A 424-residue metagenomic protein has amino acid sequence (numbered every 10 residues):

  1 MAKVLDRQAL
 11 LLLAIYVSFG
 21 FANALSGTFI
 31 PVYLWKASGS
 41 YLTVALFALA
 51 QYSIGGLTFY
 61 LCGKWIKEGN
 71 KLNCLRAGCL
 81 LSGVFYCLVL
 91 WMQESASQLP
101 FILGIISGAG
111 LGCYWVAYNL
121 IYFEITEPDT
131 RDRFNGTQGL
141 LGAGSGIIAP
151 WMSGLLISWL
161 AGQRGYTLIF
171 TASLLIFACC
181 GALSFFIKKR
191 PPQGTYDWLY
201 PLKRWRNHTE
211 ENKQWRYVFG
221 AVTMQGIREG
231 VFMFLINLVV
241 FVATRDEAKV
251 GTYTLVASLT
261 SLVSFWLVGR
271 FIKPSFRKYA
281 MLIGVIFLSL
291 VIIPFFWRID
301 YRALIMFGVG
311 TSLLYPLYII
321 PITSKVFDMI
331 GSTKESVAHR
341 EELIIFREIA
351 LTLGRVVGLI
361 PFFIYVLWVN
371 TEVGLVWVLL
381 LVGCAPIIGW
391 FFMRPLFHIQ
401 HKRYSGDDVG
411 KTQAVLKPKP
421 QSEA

Functional and structural regions predicted by a protein language model:
M1-A9, K189-M224, K411-K417: Juxtamembrane intracellular "pre-TM" segments in multi-pass secondary transporters
M1-L57, K213-L255: Helix-loop boundary and gating motifs at the non-cytosolic
V17, A96-Y114, T223, R302-I319: Hydrophobic core of transmembrane alpha-helices in multi-pass small-molecule transporters, especially MFS/SLC-type
T58-K71, I157, S264-R277: Helix-to-loop junctions at the C-terminal end of transmembrane segments in multipass secondary transporters
L80-S95, I286-D300: C-terminal ends and interior cores of transmembrane alpha-helices in multi-pass membrane transporters/permeases
S107-L141: Cytoplasmic helix-loop-helix junction between adjacent transmembrane helices in 12-TM secondary transporters
N135-G154, R347-P361: Glycine-rich segments within core transmembrane alpha-helices of 12-TM secondary carriers
T167-F186, V376-M393: Symmetry-related core transmembrane helices of the 12-TM Major Facilitator Superfamily/SLC fold
